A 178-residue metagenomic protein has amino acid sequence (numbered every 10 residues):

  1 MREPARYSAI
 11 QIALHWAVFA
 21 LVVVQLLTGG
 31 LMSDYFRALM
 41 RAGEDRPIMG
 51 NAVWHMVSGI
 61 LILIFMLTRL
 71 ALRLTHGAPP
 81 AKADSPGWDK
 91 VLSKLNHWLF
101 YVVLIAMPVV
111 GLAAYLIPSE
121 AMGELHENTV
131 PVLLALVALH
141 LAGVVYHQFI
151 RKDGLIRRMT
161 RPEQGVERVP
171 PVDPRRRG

Functional and structural regions predicted by a protein language model:
M1-G178: Membrane-embedded alpha-helical bundles that constitute the cytochrome b-like, heme-associated redox core of multi-pass
